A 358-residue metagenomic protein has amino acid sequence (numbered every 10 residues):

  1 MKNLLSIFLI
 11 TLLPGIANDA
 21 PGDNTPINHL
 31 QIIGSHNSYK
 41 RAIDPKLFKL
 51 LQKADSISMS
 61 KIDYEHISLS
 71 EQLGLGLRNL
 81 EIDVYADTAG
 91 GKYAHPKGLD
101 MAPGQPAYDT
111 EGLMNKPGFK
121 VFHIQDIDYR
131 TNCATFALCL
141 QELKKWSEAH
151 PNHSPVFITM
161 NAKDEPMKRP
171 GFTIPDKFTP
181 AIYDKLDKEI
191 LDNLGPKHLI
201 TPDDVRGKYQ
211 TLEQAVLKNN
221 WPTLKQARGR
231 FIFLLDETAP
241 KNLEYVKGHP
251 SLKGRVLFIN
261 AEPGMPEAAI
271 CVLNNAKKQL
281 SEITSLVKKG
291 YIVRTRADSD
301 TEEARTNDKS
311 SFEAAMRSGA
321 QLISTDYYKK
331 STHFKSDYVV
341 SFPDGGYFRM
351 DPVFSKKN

Functional and structural regions predicted by a protein language model:
M1-G22: Bacterial Sec-dependent N-terminal signal peptides
D19-N358: Catalytic cores of phosphodiester-bond hydrolases, prominently lipid phosphodiesterases
